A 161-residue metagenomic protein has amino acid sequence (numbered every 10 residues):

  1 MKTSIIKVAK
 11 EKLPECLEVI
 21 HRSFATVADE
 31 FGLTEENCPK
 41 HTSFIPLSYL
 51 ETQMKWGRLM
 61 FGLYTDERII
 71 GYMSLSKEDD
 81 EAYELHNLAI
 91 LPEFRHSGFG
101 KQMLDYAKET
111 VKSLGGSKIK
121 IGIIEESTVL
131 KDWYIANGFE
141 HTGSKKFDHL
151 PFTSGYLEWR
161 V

Functional and structural regions predicted by a protein language model:
M1-P14: Conserved N-terminal entry element of GNAT/NAT acetyltransferase domains
H21-Y49: Conserved GNAT-fold acetyl-CoA-binding loop/helix
I45-F61: A short helix-loop-beta-strand connector motif used in the catalytic cores of GNAT acetyltransferases and, in some
G62, R68-S76, E84, A89: Conserved beta-strand in the GNAT
K77-H86, R95, G116-S117, H149-T153: A conserved beta-turn-beta hairpin within the catalytic core of GNAT-like acetyltransferases that forms part
L88-R95, I123-I124: A short, internal acetyl-CoA/4′-phosphopantetheine-binding micro-motif in the GNAT/acyltransferase core
F94, G98-Y106: Conserved acetyl-CoA pyrophosphate-binding loop and the N-cap/start of the following alpha-helix in GNAT-like
S117-K131, I135-N137, S144-V161: C-terminal "cap" of GNAT-fold acetyltransferases
